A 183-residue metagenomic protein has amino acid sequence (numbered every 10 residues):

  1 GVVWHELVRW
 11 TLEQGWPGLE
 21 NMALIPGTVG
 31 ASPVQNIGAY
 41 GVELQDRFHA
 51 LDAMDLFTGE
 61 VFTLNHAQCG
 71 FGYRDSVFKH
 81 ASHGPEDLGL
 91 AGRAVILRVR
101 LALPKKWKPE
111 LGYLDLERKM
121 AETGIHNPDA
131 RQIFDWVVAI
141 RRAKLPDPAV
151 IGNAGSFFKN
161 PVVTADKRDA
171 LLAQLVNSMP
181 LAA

Functional and structural regions predicted by a protein language model:
G1-T58: Anion-binding (especially nucleotide phosphate/pyrophosphate-binding) glycine-rich loop and adjoining beta-alpha core
V61-A183: Phosphate/pyrophosphate- and phosphate-bearing ligand-binding catalytic cores of soluble enzymes
